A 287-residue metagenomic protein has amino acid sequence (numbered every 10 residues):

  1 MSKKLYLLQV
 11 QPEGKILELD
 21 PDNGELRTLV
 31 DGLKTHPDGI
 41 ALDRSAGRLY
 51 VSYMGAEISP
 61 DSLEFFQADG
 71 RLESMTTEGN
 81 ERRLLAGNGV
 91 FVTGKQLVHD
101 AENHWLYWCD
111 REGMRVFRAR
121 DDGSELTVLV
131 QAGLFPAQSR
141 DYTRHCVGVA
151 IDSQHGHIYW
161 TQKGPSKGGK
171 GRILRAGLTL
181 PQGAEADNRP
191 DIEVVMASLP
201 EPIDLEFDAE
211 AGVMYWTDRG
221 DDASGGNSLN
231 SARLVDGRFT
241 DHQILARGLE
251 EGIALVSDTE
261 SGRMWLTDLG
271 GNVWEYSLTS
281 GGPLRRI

Functional and structural regions predicted by a protein language model:
M1-L5, K34-G47, N88-W105, L134-G156 (+4 more regions): Beta-rich, blade/repeat-based domains predominating in secreted/periplasmic proteins but also intracellular
M1-T28: An edge-strand/N-cap motif at the start of beta-rich repeat modules
L5-L8, S52-D69, T161-R172, T217-G225: Short, conserved, GDST-rich strand-edge loop motifs in beta-rich repeat architectures
V10-P12, M54-A56, R111-E112, D121 (+6 more regions): Short loop/turn segments immediately following the C-termini of beta-strands
K15-L17, D61-E64, G70-E73, R115-R118 (+3 more regions): A short loop-to-beta-strand structural motif that recurs across blades of beta-propeller domains
V30-G32, E81-V90, T127-D141, P181-A197 (+2 more regions): Surface-exposed loop and turn segments in beta-propeller and other repeat-based domains that flank or scaffold
A119-G123, A176-E185, S231-G237, Y276-G282: Short loop/turn segments immediately following beta-strands, especially the blade-tip and inter-blade linker loops
T267-I287: Blade-level signature of beta-propeller repeat domains, shared across WD40, Kelch, NHL, RCC1 and BNR/Asp-box propellers
